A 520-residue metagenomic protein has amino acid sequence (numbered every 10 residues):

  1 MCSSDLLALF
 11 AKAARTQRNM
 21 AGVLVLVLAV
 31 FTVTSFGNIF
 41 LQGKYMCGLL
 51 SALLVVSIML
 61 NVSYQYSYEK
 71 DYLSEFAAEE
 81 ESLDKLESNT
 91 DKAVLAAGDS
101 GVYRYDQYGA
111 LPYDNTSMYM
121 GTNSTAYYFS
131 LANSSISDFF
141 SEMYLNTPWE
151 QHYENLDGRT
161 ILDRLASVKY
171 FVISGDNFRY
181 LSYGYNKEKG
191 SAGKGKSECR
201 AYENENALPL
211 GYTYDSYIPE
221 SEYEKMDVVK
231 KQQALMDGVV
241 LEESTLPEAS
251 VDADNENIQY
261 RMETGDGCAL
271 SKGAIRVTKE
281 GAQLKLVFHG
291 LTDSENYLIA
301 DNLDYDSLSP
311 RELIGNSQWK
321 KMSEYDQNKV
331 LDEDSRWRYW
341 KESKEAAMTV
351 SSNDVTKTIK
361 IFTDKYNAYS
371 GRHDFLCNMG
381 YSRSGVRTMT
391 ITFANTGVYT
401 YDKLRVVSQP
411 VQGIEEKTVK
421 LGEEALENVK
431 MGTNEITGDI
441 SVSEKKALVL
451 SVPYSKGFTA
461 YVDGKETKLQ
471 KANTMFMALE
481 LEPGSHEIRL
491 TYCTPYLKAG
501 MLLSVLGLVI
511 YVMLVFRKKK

Functional and structural regions predicted by a protein language model:
M1-K85, V350, T363, M389 (+1 more regions): Contiguous transmembrane helix-bundle modules in multi-pass membrane proteins
M1-S4, R15-V23, V27-F31, L54-M59 (+3 more regions): C-terminal, active-site-flanking charged/polar segments
S3, G48-S51, Y64, A97-G98 (+5 more regions): Helix-boundary/low-complexity linker signature
C47-L53, S57, V102-Y105, K169-Y170 (+4 more regions): Beta-sheet entry/capping signal
L54-E81, A93-L165, L208, Y214-S216 (+5 more regions): Extracytoplasmic/lumenal acceptor-recognition loop(s) of multi-pass membrane glycoenzymes
Q107-L111, I173-D176, D301: Structural motif
M120-T122, A126-D266, K365-N378, G385-M389: A cross-kingdom signal targeting lumenal/periplasmic-facing segments of multi-pass membrane and secretory-pathway
I258-K520: Active-site-proximal, structured, solvent-exposed surfaces of multi-pass membrane proteins that position macromolecular
